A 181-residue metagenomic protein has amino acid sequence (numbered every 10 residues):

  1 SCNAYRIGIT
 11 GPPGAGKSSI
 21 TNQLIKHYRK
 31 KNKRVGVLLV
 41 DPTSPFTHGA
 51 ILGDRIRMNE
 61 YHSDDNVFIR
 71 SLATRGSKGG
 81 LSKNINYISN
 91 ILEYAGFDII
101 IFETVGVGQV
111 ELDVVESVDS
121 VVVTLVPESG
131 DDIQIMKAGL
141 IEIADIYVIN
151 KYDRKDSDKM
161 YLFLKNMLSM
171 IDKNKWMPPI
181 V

Functional and structural regions predicted by a protein language model:
S1-I7, A15, L24-V110, S117-D132: Nucleotide-state-sensitive switch-loop elements of NTP-binding domains
P12: P-loop (Walker A) phosphate-binding loop of NTP-binding proteins
S18: Walker A/P-loop
G36, V122-V123, Y147-N150, R154: Short hydrophobic alpha-helical runs that function as membrane-insertion/retention elements
I135: Divalent-cation-assisted or electrostatically stabilized phosphate/pyrophosphate-binding catalytic cores
I143-I146, Y152-V181: Canonical P-loop GTPase G-domain recognition
